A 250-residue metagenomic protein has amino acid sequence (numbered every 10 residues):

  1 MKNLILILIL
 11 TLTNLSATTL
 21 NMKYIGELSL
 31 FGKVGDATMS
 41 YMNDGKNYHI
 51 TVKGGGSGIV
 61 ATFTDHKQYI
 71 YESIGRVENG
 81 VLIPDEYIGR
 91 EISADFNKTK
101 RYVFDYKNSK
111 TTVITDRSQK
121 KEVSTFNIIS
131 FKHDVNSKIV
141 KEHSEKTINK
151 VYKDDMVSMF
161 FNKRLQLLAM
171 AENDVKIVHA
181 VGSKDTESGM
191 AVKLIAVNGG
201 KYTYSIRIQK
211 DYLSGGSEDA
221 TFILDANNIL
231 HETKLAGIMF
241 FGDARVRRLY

Functional and structural regions predicted by a protein language model:
M1-N3, A17-T18: Absolute protein N-terminus
N3-T13: Sec-dependent N-terminal signal peptides
I5, S144, N149, K153 (+1 more regions): Sequence-pattern detector for short linear motifs and compositional/periodic biases rather than a specific fold
L10, N136, V140-K141, N149-Y152 (+2 more regions): N-terminal non-cleavable signal-anchor helices
T18-Y106, D154, S158-Y250: Acidic, serine/threonine-rich low-complexity disordered tracts
D65-H66, V77-I148: Structured domain cores in non-transmembrane regions
